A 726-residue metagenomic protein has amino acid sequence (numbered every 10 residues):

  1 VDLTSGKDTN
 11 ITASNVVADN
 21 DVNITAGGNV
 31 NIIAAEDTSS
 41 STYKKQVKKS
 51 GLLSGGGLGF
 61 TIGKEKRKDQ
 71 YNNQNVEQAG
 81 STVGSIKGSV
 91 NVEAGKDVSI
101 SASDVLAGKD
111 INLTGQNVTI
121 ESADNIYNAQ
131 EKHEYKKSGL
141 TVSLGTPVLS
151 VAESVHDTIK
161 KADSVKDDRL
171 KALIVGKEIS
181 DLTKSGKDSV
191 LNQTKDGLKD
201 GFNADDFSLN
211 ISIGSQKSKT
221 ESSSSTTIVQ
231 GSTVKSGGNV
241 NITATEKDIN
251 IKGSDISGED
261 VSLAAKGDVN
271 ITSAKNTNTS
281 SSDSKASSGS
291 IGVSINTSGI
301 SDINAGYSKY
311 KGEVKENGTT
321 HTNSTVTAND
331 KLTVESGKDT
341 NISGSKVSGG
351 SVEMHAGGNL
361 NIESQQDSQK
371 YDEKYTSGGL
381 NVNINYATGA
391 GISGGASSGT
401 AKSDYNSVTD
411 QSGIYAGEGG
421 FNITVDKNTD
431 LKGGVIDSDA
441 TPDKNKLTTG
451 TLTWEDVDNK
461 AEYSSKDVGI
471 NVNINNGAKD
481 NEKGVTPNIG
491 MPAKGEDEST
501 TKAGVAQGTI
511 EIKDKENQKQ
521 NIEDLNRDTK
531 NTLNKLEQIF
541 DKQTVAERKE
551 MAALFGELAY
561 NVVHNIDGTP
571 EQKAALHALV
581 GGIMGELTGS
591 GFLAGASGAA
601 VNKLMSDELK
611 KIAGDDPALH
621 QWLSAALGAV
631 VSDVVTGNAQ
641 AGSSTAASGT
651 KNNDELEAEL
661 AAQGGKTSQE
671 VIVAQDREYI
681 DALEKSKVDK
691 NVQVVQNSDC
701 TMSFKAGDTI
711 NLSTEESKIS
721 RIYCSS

Functional and structural regions predicted by a protein language model:
V1-L587, M605, L609-K610, L660-G664 (+1 more regions): Binding/recognition "hotspot" determinant
A35-S41, T588-L604, N638-T650: Extended intrinsically disordered, low-complexity coil regions enriched in Ser, Thr, Gly, Ala and often Pro
S164-L170, L587, G591-F592, P617 (+2 more regions): Intrinsic-disorder/low-complexity, polar/charged segments
T569-L576, S590, A594, D615-S624: Membrane-interface starts of transmembrane alpha-helices
S597-Q621, V634: Alpha-helical interaction scaffolds
G628-A661: Terminal recognition/anchoring or ligand-binding modules at protein termini
